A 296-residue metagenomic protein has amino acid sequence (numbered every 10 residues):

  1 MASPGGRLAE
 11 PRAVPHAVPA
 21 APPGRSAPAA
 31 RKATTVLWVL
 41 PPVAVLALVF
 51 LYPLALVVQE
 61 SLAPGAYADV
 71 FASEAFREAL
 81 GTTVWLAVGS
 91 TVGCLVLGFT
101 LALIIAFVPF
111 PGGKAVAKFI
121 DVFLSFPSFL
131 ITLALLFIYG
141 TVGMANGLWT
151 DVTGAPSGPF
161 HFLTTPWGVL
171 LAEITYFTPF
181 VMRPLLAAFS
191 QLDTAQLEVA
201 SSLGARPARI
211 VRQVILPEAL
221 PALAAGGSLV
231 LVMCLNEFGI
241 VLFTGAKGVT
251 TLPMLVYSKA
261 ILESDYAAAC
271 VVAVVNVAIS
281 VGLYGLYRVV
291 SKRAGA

Functional and structural regions predicted by a protein language model:
A2-A21, S26-A27, V36-W38, V49-P53 (+4 more regions): C-terminal transmembrane helix and the adjacent membrane-cytosol boundary/short C-terminal tail of inner/organellar
A21-R25, R77, T132-I174, A208 (+1 more regions): Membrane-interfacial helix termini and adjacent extracytoplasmic/periplasmic loops of multi-pass transporters
R25, A29-T34, Y67-A75, L235 (+2 more regions): Interhelical loop and adjacent transmembrane-helix boundary motif in polytopic membrane transport permeases
A27-K32, G81, W85, P111-G112 (+2 more regions): Amphipathic cytosolic juxtamembrane alpha-helices at the membrane-cytosol interface of multi-pass membrane transporters
K32-V36, L40-E78, T82-V84, F243-K247 (+1 more regions): Short membrane-interfacial helix/loop motifs at transmembrane-helix boundaries
L40-V45, V122, F126, T175 (+3 more regions): Transmembrane alpha-helices
L51-A55, Q59, V96-L103, L130 (+8 more regions): Membrane-embedded alpha-helices of multi-pass transport/permease systems
G89-D121, L133, Q196, G285-V289: Transmembrane-helix boundary motif in ABC transporter permease subunits
